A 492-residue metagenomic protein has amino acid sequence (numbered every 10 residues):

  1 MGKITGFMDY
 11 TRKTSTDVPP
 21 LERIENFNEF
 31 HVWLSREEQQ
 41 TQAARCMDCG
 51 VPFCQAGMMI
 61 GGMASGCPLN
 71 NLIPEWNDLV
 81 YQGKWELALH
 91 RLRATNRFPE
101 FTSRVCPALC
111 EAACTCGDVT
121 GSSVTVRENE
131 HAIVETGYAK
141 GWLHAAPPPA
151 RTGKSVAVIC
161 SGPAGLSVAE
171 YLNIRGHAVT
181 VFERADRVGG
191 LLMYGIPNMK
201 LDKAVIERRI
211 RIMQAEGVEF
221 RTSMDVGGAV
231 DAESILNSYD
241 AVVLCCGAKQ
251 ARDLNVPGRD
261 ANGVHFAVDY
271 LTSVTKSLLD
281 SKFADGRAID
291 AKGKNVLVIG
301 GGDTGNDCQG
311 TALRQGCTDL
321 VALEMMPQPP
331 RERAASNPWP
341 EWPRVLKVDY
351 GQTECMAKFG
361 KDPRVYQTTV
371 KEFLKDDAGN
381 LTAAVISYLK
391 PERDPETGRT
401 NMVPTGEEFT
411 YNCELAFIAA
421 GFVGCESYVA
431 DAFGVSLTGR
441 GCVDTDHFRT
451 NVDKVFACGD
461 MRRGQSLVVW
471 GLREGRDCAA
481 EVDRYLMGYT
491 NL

Functional and structural regions predicted by a protein language model:
M8-V32, T41-A44, N70-V80, H90-L92 (+8 more regions): Beta1-alpha1 glycine-rich phosphate/pyrophosphate-binding loop at the start of Rossmann-like nucleotide-binding domains
K13, V18-E37, Q42-R45, Y366 (+3 more regions): C-terminal catalytic lobe of FAD-dependent flavoproteins
E25-Q40, A64-S65, L69-R104, A108 (+2 more regions): Ferredoxin-type iron-sulfur electron-transfer modules in oxidoreductases and energy-metabolism complexes
C46-C49, C54-M58, M63, C67 (+3 more regions): Short cysteine clusters
A132-A150, R208-G228, A251-Q315, L437-N451: Glycine-rich dinucleotide-binding loop and its adjacent helix/turn
A150, S155-I159, E207-V256, K371-V385 (+3 more regions): Feature captures the FAD/FMN-dependent oxidoreductase FAD-binding
D260-G293, E392-Q465: FAD-site-proximal beta/loop scaffold in flavoenzymes
G305-G310, M461-Y489: A conserved FAD-binding loop/helix module that cradles the flavin
